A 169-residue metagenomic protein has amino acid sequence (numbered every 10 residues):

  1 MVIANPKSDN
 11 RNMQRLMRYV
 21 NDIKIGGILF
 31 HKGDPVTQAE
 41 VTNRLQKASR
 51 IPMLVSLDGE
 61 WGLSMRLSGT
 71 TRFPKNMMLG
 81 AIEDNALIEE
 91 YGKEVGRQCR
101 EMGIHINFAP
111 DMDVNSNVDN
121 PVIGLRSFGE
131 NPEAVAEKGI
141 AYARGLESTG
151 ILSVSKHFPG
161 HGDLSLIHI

Functional and structural regions predicted by a protein language model:
M1-H157: N-terminal beta-rich core of secreted/periplasmic extracellular enzymes
D163: A short mid-domain helix/strand-loop element embedded in enzyme catalytic domains that forms or borders the active-site
I167-I169: Conserved small/polar residues in nucleotide/adenosyl-binding loops
